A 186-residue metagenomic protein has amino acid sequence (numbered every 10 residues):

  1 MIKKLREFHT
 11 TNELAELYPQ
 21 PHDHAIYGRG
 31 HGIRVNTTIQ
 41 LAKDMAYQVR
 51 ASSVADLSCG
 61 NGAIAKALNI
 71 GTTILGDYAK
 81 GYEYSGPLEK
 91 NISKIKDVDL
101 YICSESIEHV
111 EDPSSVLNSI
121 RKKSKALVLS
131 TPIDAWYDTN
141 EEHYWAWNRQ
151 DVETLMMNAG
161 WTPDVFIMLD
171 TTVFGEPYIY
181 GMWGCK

Functional and structural regions predicted by a protein language model:
M1-K96, L100, S114-K122, I133 (+1 more regions): Conserved N-terminal segment of class I S-adenosyl-L-methionine
L100-S106: A short beta-strand submotif of the Rossmann-like class I SAM-dependent methyltransferase core that lines
S106-P113: Di-metal (Zn2+ and/or Mg2+/Mn2+) metal-binding site signature of metallo-dependent hydrolases with the MBL/beta-CASP
K123-L127: Short glycine-dipeptide loop
S130: Alpha/beta-hydrolase-fold catalytic nucleophile elbow
Y137-T139: Short acidic/histidine- and often glycine-rich active-site loop of Leloir-type glycosyltransferases that engages
